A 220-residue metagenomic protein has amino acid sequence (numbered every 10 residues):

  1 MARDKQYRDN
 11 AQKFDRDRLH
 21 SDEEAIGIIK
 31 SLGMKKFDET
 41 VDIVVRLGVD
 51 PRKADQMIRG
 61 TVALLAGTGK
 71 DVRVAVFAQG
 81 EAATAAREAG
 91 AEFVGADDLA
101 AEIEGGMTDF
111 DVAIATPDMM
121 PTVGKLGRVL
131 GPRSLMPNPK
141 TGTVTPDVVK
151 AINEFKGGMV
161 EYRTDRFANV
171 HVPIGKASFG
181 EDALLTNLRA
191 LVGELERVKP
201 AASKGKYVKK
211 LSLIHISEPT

Functional and structural regions predicted by a protein language model:
A2-D15, D22-E23: Generic N-terminal amphipathic, Lys/Arg-enriched alpha-helix
A11-F14, R18, I29-K36, P51 (+3 more regions): Structural signal for hydrophobic packing residues in well-ordered secondary-structure cores of soluble enzyme domains
H20-T84, G105, D111: Translation machinery proteins
A25, A86, G131, L213: Residue-level signature of catalytic and energy-coupling elements of molecular machines, predominantly ATP/GTP-dependent
F37-V41, V198-K210: Flexible, glycine/charged-enriched surface loops at secondary-structure junctions
V72-A91, D98-L99, T122: Ordered, amphipathic secondary-structure segments that act as subunit-interaction surfaces in large macromolecular
A91-V198: Long, charge-patterned amphipathic alpha-helical coiled-coil/hairpin "stalk" segments used as oligomerization
L211-T220: Residue-level detector of conserved catalytic or cofactor/ligand-binding positions in enzyme active sites
